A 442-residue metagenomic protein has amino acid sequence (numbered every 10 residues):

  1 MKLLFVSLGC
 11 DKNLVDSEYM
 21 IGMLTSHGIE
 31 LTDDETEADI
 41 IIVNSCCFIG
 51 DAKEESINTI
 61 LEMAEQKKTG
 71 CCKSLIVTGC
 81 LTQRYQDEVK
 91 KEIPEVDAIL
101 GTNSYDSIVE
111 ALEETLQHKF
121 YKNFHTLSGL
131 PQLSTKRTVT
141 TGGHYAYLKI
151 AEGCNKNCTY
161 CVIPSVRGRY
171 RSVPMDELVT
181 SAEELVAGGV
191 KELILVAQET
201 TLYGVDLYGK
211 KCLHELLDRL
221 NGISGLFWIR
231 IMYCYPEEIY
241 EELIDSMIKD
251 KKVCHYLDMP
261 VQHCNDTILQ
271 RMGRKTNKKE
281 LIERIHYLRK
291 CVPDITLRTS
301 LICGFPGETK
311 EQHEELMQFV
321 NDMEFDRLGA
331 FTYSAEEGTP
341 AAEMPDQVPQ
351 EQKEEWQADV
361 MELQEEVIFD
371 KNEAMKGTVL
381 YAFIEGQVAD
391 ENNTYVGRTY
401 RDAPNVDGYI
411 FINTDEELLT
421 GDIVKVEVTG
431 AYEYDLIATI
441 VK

Functional and structural regions predicted by a protein language model:
M1-Y203, E242, L257, K279-K290 (+5 more regions): Proteins enriched for Cys/Gly/acidic motifs involved in redox and nucleic-acid/cofactor modification
C10, G204-G225, R271-M272, A335-E366: Radical SAM enzyme [4Fe-4S]-AdoMet core and its adjacent flexible, acidic and glycine-rich loops/tails across
S74-G79, R84, A187-E311: Conserved SAM/AdoMet-binding glycine-rich loop
D97, K191, F227, D326 (+1 more regions): Short acidic/polar active-site loop segments enriched in Thr and Asp
C158, L195, I231, M259 (+6 more regions): Conserved, mostly hydrophobic/aromatic
A197, Y233, V261-H263, T299-C303 (+6 more regions): Active-site proximal loops enriched in glycine and acidic residues that flank catalytic Cys/His/Asp and coordinate
E308, Q312, D322-F325: Contiguous mid-protein beta-loop-alpha structural module that forms a pocket-lining wall or clamp of enzyme active
E343-K442: Terminal RNA-binding accessory module
